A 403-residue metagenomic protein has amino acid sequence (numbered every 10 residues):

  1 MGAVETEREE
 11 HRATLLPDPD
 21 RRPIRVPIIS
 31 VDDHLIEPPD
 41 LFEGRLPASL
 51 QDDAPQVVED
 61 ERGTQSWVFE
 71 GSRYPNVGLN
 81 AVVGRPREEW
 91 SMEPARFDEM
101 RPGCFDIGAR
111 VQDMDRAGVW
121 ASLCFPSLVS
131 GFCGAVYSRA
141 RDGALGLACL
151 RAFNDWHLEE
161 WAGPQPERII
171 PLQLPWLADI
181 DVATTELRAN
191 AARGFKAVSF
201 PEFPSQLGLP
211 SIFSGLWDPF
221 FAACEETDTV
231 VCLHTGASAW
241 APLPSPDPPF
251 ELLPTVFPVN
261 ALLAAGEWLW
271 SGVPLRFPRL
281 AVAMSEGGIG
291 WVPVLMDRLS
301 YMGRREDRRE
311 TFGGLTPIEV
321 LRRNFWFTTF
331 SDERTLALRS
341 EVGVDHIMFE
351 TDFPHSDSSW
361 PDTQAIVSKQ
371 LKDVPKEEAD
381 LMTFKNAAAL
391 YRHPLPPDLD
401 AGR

Functional and structural regions predicted by a protein language model:
G2-P27, P38-E93, F97-A121, D155-E159 (+8 more regions): Mid-to-C-terminal alpha-helical segments outside catalytic/metal-binding sites
A3, L145-A148, A162, E167-I169 (+5 more regions): Catalytic pocket-lining loop regions of alpha/beta-barrel enzymes, especially the amidohydrolase/enolase/GH5 lineages
I28-V31, E37, M114, A121-P126 (+4 more regions): A structural signal for short, well-ordered beta-strand segments and their strand-loop junctions that often border
D33-H34, D352-F353: Active-site metal-binding loops of divalent metal-dependent hydrolases
H34, S127, F203, G236-A237 (+1 more regions): Flexible loop residues that form catalytic and substrate-binding hotspots at small-molecule/glycan-binding clefts
E89-A95, S130-L145, D181: Surface-exposed, active-site-proximal loop segments in enzymatic domains
F125-S130, T235-W240, F353-H355: Short glycine-enriched loops at secondary-structure junctions
G131-A135, A239-P248, S358-W360: Short acidic/His/Gly/Ser-rich catalytic and metal-binding motifs that mark active-site loops of diverse hydrolases
